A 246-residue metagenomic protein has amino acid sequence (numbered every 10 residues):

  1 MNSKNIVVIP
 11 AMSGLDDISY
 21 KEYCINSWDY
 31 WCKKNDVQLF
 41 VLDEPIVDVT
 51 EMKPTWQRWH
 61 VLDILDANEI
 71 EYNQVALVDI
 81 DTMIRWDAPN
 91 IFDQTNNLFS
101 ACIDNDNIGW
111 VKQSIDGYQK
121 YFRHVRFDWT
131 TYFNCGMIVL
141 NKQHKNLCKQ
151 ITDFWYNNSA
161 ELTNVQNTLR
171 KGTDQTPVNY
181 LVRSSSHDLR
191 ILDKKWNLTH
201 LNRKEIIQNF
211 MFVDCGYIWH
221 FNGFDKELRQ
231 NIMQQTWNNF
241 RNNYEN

Functional and structural regions predicted by a protein language model:
M1-H60, I64-N73, N146, S185-S186 (+2 more regions): N-terminal anchoring/stem segment of glycosyltransferases
V8, F40-L42, A76-D79, S100-C102 (+2 more regions): A structural signal for short, well-ordered beta-strand segments and their strand-loop junctions that often border
S13-L15, I46-V47, T82-M83, N105-I108 (+3 more regions): Short, solvent-exposed loop/turn segments at secondary-structure junctions
I25-D29, L62, A88-F92, V178-N179 (+1 more regions): Short amphipathic alpha-helical segments and helix-helix/interface helices
V49-K53, W110-K112, T199-I207: Short, solvent-exposed polar/charged micro-motifs at secondary-structure junctions
P54-S114, V139-L140, H144: GT-A fold catalytic core of metal-dependent nucleotide-sugar glycosyltransferases, centered on the diacidic
H60, T130-N231: Catalytic core and acceptor-binding pocket of nucleotide-sugar-dependent glycosyltransferases
I115-W129, N146: Short, flexible, basic/aromatic active-site loop/helix in glycosyltransferases
